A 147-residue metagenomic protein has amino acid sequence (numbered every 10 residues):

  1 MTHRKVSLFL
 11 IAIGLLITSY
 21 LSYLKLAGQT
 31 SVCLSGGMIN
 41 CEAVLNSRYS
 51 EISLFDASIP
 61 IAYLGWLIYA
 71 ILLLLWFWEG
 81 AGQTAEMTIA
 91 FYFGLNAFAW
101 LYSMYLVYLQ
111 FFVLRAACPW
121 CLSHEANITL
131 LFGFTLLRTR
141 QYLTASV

Functional and structural regions predicted by a protein language model:
M1-V147: Membrane-interfacial helix-loop segments of redox and metal-homeostasis proteins, especially TM-loop-TM junctions
